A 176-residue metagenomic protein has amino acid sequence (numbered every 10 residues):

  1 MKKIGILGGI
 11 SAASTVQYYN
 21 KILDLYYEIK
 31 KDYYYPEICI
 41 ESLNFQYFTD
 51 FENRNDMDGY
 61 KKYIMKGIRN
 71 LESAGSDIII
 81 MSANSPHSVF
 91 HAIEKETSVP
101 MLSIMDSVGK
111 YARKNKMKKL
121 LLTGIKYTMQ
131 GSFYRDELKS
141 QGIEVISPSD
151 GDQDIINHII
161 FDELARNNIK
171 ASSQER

Functional and structural regions predicted by a protein language model:
M1-R176: Non-catalytic structural scaffold of enzyme domains
